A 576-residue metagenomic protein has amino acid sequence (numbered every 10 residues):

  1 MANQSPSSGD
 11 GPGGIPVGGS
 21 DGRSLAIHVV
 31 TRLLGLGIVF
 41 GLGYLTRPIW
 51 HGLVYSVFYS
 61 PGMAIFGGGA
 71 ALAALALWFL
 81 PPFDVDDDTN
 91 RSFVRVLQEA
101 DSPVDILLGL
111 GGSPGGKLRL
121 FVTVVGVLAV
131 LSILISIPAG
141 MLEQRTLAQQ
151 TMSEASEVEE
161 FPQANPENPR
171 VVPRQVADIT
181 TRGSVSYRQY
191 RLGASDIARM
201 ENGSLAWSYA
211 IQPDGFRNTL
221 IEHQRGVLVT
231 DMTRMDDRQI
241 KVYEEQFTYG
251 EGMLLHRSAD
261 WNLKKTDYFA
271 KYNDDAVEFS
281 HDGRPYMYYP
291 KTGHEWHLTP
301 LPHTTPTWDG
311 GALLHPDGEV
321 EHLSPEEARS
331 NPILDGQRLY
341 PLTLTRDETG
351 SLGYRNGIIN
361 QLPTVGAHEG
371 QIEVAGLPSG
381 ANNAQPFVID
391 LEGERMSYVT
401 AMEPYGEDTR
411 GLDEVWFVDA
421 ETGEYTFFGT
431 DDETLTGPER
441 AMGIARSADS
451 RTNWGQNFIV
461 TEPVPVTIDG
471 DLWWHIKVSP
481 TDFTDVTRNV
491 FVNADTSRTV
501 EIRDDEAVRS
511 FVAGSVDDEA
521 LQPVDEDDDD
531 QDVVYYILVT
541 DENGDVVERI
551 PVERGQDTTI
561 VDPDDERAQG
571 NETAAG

Functional and structural regions predicted by a protein language model:
N3-Q4, G11-A574: Soluble extracytoplasmic regions of secretory-pathway and membrane proteins
